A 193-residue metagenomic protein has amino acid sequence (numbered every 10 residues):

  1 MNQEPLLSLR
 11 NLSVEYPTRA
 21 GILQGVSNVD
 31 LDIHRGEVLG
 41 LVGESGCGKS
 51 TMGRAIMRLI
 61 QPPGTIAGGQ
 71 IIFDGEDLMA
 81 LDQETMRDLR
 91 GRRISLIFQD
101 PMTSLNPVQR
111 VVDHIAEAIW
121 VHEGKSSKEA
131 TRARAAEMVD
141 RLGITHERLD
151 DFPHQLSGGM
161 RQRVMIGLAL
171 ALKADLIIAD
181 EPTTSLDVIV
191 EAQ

Functional and structural regions predicted by a protein language model:
M1-Q193: ABC transporter nucleotide-binding domains
